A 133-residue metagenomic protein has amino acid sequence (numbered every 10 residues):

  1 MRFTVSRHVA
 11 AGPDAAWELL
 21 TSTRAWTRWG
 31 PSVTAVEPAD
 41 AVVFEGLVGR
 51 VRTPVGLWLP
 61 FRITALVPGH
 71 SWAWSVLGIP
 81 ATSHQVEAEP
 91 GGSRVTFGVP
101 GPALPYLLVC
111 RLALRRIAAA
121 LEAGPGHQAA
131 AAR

Functional and structural regions predicted by a protein language model:
M1, V55-L57, P80: Short acidic/polar mixed-charge low-complexity motifs
M1-D40: Hydrophobic ligand-binding cavity/cleft-lining segments
V5-R7, L59-A65, A81-A88: Hydrophobic/aromatic beta-strand elements that line small-molecule binding cavities or substrate pockets in beta-rich
A16-L20, W26, G49, I63 (+3 more regions): Hydrophobic pocket/interface hotspot
E37, V42, V51, L57-V67: A short, surface-exposed loop/turn module that caps and links secondary-structure elements
V43-R50, L66-W74, G126: Short, hydrophobic/aromatic-rich segments at coil-to-beta transitions
S71-R133: Beta-strand/loop substructures that line and gate deep hydrophobic ligand-binding cavities in soluble
